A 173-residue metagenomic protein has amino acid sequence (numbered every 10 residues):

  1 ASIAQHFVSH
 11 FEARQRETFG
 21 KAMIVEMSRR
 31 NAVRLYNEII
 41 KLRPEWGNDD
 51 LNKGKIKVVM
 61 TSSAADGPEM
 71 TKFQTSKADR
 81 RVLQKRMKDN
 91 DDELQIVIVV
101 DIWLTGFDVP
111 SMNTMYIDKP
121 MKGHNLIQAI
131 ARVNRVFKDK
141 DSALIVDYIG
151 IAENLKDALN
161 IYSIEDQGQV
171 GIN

Functional and structural regions predicted by a protein language model:
A1-N173: RecA-like P-loop NTPase motor core of helicase/translocase proteins
